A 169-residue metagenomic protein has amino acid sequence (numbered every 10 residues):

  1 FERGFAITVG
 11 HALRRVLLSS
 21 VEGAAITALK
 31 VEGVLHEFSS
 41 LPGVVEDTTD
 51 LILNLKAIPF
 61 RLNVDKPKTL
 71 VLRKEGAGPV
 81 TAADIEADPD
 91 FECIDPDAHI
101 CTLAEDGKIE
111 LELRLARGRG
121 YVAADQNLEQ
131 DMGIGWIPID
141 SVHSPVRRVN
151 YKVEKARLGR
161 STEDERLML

Functional and structural regions predicted by a protein language model:
F1-L169: Protein-protein interaction/assembly regions in multi-subunit complexes
